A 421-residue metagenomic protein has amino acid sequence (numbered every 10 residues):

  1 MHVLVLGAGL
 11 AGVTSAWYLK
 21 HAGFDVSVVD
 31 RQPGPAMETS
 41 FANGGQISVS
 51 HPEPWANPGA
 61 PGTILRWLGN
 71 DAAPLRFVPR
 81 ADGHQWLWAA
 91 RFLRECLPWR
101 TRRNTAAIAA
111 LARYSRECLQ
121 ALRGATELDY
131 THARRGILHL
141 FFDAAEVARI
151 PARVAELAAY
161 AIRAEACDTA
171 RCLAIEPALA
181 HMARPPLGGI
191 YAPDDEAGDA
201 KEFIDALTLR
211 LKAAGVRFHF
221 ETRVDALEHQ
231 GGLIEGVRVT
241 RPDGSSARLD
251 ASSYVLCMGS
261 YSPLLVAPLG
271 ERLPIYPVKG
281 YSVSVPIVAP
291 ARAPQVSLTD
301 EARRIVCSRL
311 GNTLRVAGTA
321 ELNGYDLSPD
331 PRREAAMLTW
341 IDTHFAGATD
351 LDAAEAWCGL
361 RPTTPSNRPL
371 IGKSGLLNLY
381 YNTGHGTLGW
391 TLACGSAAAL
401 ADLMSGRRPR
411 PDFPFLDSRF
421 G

Functional and structural regions predicted by a protein language model:
H2-V28: N-terminal Rossmann-like FAD-binding beta1-loop-alpha1 element of flavoenzymes
H21-F41: Glycine-rich FAD pyrophosphate-binding loop
N43-H51, W55-E95, V224-I234, A247-L377: Active-site substrate-recognition segment that forms the wall of the catalytic cavity or substrate channel
G44-A170: Dinucleotide-binding Rossmann-like beta1-alpha1 core, especially the glycine-rich loop that anchors the ADP
R103-R116, H139-R149, A174, I190-L209 (+2 more regions): Short beta-strand to alpha-helix junction loop
A148-Y160, A180-S252: Helical element adjacent to the flavin cofactor pocket in flavoenzyme catalytic cores
A164, E301-A302, T343-G421: C-terminal catalytic lobe of FAD-dependent flavoproteins
